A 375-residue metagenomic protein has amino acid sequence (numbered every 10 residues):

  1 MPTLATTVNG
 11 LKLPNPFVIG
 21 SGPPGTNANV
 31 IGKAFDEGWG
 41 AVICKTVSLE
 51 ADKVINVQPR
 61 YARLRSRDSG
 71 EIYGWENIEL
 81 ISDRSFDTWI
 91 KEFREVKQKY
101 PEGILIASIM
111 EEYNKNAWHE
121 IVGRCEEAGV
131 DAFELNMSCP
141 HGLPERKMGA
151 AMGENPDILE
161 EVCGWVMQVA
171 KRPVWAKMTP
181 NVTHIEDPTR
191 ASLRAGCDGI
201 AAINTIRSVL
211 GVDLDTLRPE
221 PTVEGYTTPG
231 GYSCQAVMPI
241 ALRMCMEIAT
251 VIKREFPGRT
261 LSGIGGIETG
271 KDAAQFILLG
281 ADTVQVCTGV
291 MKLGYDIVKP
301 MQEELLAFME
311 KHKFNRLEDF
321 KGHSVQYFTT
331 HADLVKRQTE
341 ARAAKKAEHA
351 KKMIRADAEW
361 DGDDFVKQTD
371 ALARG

Functional and structural regions predicted by a protein language model:
M1-I106, M110-K115, H119-E120, M301 (+1 more regions): N-terminal capping/small domains of soluble enzymes
F17-G20, L105-S108, V174-M178, S262-G263 (+1 more regions): Short catalytic-loop micro-motif centered on adjacent basic/acidic residues
G32-E37, A41, Q98-K99, E112-S262 (+3 more regions): Alpha/beta enzyme core
K45-V47, M137, N204, T288-G289: Short secondary-structure boundary segments
A51-D68, V209-P229, M291-F314: C-terminal helical cap(s) of enzyme catalytic domains, especially alpha/beta-barrels
I252, L261-I264, Q285-C287, L293: Helical hairpin unit composed of two closely spaced alpha helices linked by a short loop
G263-I264, D319-Y327: A glycine-rich phosphate-binding loop feature that marks nucleotide/adenosyl-phosphate handling sites
Q275-V286, M291, D296-K299: Structured C-terminal cap/extension of enzyme domains
